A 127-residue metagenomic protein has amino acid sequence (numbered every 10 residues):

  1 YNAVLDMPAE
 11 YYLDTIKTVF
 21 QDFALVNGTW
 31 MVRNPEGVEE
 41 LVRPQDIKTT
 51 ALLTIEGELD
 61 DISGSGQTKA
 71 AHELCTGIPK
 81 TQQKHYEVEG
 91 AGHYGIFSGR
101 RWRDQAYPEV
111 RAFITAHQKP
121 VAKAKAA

Functional and structural regions predicted by a protein language model:
Y1-R43, T50: Alpha/beta-hydrolase
V42-K48, C75-K80: Short, conserved loop/helix-junction motifs that constitute active-site signature segments in enzyme catalytic cores
I47-K48, L53-E56, D60: Short beta-strand/loop motif that positions the catalytic acidic residue of the alpha/beta-hydrolase fold
D61-Q67: Conserved alpha/beta-hydrolase "acid-adjacent" motif
H85-Q105: Catalytic histidine-centered segment of alpha/beta-hydrolase-like enzymes
E109-P120: C-terminal alpha-helix
V121-A127: Amphipathic, low-complexity, repeat-rich surface-exposed segments
